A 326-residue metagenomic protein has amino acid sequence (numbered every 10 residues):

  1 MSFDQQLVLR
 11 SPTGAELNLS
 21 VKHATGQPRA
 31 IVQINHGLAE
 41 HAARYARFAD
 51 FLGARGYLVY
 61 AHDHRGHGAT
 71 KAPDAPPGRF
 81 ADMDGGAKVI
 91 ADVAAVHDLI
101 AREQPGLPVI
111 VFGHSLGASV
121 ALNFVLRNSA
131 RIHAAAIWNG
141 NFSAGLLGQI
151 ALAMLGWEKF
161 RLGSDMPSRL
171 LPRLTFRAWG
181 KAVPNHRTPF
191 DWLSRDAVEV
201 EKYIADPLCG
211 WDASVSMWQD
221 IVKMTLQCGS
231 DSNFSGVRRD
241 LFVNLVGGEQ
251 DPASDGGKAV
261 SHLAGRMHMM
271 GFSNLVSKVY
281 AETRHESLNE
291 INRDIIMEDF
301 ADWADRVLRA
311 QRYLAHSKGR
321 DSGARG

Functional and structural regions predicted by a protein language model:
M1-G26: N-terminal cap/lid segment of alpha/beta-hydrolase-fold proteins
H36-E40, E249: Active-site glycine-rich loops that stabilize anionic/oxyanionic intermediates across multiple enzyme folds
R44, A49-A75: Conserved alpha/beta-hydrolase
A81-A101: Alpha/beta-hydrolase active-site loop
Q104-S115: Alpha/beta-hydrolase fold nucleophile elbow
A121-L208: Alpha/beta-hydrolase-fold enzymes
L245-G247: Short beta-strand/loop motif that positions the catalytic acidic residue of the alpha/beta-hydrolase fold
M270-G326: Catalytic active-site module of serine/aspartate enzymes centered on a nucleophile-bearing elbow/loop
